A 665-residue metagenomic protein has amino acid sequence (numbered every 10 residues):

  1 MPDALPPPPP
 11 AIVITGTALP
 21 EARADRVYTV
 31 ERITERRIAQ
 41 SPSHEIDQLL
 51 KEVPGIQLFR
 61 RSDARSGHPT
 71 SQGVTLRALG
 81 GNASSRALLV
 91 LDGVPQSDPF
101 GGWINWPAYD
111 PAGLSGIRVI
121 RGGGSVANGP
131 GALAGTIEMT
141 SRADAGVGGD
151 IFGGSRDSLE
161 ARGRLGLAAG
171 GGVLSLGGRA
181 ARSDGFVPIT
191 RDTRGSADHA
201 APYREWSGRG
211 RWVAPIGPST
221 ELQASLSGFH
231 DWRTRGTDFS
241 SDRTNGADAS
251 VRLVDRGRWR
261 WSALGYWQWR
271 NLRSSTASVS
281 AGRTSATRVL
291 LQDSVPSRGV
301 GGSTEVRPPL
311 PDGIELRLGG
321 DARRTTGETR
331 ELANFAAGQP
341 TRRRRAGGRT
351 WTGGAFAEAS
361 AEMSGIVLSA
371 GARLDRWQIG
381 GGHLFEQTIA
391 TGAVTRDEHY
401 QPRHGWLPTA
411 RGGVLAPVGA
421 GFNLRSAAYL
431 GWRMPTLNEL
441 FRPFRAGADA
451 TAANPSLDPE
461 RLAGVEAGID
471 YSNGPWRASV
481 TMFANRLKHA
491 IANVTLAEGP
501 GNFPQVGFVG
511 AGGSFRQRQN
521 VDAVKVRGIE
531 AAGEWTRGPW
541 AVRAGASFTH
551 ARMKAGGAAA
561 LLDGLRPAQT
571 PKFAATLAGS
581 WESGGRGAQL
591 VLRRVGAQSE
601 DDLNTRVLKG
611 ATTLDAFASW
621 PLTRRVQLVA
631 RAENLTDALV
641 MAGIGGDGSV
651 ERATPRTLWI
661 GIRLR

Functional and structural regions predicted by a protein language model:
D47, K51-V94: Extracytoplasmic beta-strand/coil segments of soluble accessory domains associated with Gram-negative outer-membrane
V94-R121, M139: Short acidic/polar hinge/loop motifs at secondary-structure boundaries that mediate gating or recognition
S125-V126, E138, A145-F152, R164-N245: Periplasmic-side early beta-strands and strand-to-turn transitions of outer-membrane beta-barrels
A201, R209, L291, S297-V306 (+7 more regions): Outer membrane beta-barrel strand-and-loop segments of large Gram-negative receptors, especially TonB-dependent
A214, L415-A416, S426, D458-V465 (+2 more regions): Conserved C-terminal beta-signal and adjacent last beta-strands/turns of outer-membrane beta-barrel proteins
P215-F229, N245-G392, H399, L415-P417 (+5 more regions): Face-selective signature of the C-terminal outer-membrane beta-barrel domain
N271-R273, T326-F335, R376-V394, P402 (+5 more regions): Surface-exposed extracellular loop regions of Gram-negative outer-membrane beta-barrel proteins, predominantly
E362, I366-L368, R376, R477-S479 (+3 more regions): Gram-negative outer-membrane beta-barrel transporters
